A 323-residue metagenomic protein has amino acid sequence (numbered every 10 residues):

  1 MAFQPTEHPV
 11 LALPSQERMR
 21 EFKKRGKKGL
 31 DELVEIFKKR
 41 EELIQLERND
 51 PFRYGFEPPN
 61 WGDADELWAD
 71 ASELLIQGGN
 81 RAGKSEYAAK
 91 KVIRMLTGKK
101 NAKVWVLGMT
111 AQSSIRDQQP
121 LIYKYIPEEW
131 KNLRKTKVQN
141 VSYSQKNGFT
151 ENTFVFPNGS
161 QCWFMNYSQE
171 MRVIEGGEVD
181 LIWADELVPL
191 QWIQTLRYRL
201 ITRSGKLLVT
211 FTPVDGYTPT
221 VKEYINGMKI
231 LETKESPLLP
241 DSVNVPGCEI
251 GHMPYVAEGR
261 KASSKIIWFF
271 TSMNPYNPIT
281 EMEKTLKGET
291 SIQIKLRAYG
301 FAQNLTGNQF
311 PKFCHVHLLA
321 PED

Functional and structural regions predicted by a protein language model:
A2-D323: Phosphate/NTP-binding elements of NTP-utilizing enzymes
